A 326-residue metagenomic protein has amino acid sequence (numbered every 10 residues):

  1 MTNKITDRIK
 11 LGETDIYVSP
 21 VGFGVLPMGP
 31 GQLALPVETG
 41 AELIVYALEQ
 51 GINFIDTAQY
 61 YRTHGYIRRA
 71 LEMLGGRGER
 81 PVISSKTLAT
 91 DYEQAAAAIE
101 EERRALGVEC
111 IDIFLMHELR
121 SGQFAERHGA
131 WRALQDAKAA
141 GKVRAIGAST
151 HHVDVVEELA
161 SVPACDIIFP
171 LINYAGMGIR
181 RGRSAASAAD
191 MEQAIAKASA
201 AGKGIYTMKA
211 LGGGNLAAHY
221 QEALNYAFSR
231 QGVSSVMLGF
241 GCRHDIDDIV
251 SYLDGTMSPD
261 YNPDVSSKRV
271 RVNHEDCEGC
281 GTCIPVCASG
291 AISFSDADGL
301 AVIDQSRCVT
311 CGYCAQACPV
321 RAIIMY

Functional and structural regions predicted by a protein language model:
M1-E79: N-terminal binding-site loop/beta-alpha segment at the start of enzyme catalytic domains that lines or forms
L11, F23, A47, I55 (+8 more regions): Conserved, mostly hydrophobic/aromatic
L26-E38, S84-E93, L216-A218: Active-site mouth loops of central-metabolism enzymes
G31-Q32, R68, T90-Y206, G212: Glycine/proline-rich, positively charged, aromatic-decorated active-site loop/lid region on the catalytic face
L48-E49, V162, M191, I195-M257 (+4 more regions): Conserved short secondary-structure transition element at the edge of the structured enzyme core that lines
N53-A58, S84-S85, R144-A148, Y206-M208 (+1 more regions): Short catalytic-loop micro-motif centered on adjacent basic/acidic residues
E79-V82, C165-N173, M257-P263: Short hydrophobic/aromatic-enriched beta-strand-loop microsegments
D260-G279, A291-T310, I324-Y326: Ferredoxin-like iron-sulfur electron-transfer modules
